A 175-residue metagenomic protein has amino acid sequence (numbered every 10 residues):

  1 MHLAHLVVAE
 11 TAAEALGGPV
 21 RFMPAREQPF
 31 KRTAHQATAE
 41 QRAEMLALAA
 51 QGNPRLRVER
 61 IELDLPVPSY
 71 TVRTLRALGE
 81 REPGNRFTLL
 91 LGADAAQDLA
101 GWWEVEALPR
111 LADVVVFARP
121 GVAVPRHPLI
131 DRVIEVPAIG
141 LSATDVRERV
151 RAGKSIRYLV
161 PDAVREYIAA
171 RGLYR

Functional and structural regions predicted by a protein language model:
M1-R175: Nucleotidyltransferase catalytic core that binds NTPs
